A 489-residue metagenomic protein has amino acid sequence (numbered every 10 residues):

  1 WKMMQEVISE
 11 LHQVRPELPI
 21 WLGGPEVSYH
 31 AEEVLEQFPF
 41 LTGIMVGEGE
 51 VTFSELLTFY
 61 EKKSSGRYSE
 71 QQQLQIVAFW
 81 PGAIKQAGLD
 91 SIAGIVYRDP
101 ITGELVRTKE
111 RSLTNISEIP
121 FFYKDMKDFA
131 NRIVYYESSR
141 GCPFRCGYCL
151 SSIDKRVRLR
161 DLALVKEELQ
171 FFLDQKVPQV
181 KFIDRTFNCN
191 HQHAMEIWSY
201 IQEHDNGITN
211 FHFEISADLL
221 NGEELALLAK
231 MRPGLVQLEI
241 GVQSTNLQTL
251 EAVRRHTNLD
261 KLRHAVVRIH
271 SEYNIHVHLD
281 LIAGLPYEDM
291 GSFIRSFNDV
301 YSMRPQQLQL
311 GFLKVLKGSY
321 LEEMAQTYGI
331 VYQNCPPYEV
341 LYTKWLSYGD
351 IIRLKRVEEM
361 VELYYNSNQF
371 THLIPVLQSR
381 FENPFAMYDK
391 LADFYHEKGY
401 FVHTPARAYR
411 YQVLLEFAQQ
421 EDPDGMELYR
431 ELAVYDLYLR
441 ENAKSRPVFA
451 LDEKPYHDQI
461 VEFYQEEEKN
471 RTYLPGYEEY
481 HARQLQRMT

Functional and structural regions predicted by a protein language model:
W1, E26-S28, G49-T52, S112-N115 (+6 more regions): Short, solvent-exposed loop/turn segments at secondary-structure junctions
W1-K109: Glycine-rich beta-alpha loop elements in corrinoid/cobalamin-binding modules across cobalamin-dependent enzymes
W1-Q5, A31, L162, H191-M195 (+2 more regions): Conserved strand-to-helix beginnings and helix N-cap segments that scaffold or border functional pockets
E10, V14, Q37-F40, F59 (+8 more regions): Alpha-helical structural signal in soluble globular domains
P19, K166, L173-I183, I208-E214 (+2 more regions): Conserved C-terminal portion of the radical SAM core fold that forms the substrate/S-adenosylmethionine-binding
Q71, C142, E359-T489: Radical SAM enzyme core and accessory elements
L89-S138: N-terminal [4Fe-4S]-dependent radical SAM core
S117-S271, I275: Radical SAM [4Fe-4S] cluster-binding motif and immediate context
